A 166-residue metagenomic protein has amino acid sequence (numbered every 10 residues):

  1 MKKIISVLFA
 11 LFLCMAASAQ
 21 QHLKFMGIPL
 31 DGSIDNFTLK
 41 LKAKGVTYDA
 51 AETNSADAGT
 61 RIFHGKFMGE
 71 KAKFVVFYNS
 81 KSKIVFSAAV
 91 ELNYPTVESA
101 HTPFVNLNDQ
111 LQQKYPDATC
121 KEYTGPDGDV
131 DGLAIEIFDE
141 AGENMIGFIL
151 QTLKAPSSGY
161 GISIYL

Functional and structural regions predicted by a protein language model:
I4, Q20-Q21, S82: Short N-terminal signal/transit or membrane-insertion segments and the immediately adjacent low-complexity/disordered
I4-M15: Sec-dependent N-terminal signal peptides
F9, R61-F67, I135-D139: Short acidic-hydrophobic surface loop/beta-edge motif
A10, F67, N79-K81, P126-G128 (+1 more regions): Sterically constrained small-residue positions within well-ordered secondary structures of folded domains
Q20-D57, A89-L166: Non-cytosolic coordination micro-motifs
R61-L107: Mid-chain, structured segments of secreted extracytoplasmic proteins
